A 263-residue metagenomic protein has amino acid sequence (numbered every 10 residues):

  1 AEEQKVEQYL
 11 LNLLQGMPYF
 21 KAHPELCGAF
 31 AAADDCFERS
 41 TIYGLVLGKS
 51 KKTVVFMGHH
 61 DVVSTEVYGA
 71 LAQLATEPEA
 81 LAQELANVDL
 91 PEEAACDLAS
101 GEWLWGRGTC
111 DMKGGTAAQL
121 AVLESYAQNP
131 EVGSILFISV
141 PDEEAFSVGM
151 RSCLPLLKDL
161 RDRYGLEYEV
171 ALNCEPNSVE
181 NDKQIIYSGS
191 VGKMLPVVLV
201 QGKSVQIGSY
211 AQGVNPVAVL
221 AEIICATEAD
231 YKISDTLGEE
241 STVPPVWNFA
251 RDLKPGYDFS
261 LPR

Functional and structural regions predicted by a protein language model:
A1-R107, Q128-G133: Acidic/His- and Gly-rich active-site-bordering loop/insert found across diverse amide/peptide-bond hydrolases
K5, G114-A117, P130, V148 (+2 more regions): Conserved active-site and cofactor/substrate-binding residues in soluble primary-metabolism enzymes
Y9, L13-M17, A121, S125 (+1 more regions): Generic non-transmembrane alpha-helical segments
L14-K21, P130, D142, R161 (+1 more regions): A generic secondary-structure signal for well-formed alpha-helical elements
F20-H23, R107-G114, G208-P216: Short alpha-helix boundary/capping segments
W103-G189, A250, K254-G256: Acidic/histidine-rich catalytic neighborhood of metal-dependent amide-processing enzymes
K158-R263: Midchain, well-structured core segments that form catalytic/ion-binding scaffolds
